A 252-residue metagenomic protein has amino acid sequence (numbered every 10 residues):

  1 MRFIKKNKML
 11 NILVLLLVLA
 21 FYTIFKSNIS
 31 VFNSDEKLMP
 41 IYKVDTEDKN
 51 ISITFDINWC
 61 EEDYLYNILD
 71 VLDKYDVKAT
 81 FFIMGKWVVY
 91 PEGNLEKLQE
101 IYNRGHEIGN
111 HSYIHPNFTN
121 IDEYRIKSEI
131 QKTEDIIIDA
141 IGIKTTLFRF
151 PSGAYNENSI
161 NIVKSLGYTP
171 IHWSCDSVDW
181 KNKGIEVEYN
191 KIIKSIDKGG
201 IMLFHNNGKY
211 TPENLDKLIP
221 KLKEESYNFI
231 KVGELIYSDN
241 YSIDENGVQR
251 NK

Functional and structural regions predicted by a protein language model:
M1-T54, Y66, D70-T80, K198-K252: Terminal accessory/targeting
S30-F118, R125, E129-I136, I143-T145 (+1 more regions): Active-site beta->alpha N-cap acidic-glycine motif
D70, V89, Y113-K252: Catalytic domains of cell-wall/extracellular-matrix polysaccharide-remodeling enzymes, centered on de-N-acetylation
